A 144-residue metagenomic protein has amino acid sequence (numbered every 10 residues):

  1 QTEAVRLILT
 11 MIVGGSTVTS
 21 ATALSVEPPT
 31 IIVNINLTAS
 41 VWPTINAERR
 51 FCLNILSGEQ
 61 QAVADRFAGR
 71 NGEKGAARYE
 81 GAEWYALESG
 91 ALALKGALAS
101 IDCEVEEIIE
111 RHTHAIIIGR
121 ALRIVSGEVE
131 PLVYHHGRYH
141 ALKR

Functional and structural regions predicted by a protein language model:
Q1-R144: Basic, polyanion-binding surface patches
